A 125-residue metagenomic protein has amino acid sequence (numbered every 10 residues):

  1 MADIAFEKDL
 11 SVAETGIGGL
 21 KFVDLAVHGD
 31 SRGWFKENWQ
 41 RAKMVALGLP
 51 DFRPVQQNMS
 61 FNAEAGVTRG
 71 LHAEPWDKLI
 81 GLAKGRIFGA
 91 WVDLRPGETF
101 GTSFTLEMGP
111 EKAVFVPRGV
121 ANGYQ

Functional and structural regions predicted by a protein language model:
M1-M108: Non-catalytic, conserved peripheral segments adjacent to functional cores
E107-Q125: Conserved metal-binding segment of the jelly-roll/cupin
